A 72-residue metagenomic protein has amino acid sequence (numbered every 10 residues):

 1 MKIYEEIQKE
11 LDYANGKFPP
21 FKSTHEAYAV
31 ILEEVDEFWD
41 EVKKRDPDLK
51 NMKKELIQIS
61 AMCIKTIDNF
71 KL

Functional and structural regions predicted by a protein language model:
M1-L72: Flexible "arm" and connector segments at domain edges
